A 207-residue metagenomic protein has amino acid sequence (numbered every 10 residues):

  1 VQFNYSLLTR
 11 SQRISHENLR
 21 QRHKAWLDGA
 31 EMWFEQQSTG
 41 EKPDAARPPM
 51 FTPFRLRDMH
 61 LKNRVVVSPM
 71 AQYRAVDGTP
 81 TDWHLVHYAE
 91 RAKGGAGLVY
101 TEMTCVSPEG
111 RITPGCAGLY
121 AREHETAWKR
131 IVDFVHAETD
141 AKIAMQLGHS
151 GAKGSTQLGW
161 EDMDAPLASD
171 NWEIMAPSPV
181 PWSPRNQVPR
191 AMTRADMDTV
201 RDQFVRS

Functional and structural regions predicted by a protein language model:
V1-S150, Q157, P189: N-terminal capping/small domains of soluble enzymes
G148-S207: Non-globular sequence segments
